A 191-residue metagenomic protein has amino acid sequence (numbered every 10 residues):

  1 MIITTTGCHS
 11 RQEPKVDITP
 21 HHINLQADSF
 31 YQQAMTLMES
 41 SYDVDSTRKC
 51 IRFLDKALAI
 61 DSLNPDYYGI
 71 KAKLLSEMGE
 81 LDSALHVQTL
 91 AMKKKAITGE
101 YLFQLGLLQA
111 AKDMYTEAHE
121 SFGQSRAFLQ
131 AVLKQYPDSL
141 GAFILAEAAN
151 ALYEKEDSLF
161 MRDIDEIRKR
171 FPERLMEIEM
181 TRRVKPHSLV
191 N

Functional and structural regions predicted by a protein language model:
R11-K15, P137-N191: Terminal, low-structured helical/coil segments at or just beyond the last alpha-helical repeat
I23-I60, I70: Alpha-helical segment of the N-proximal tetratricopeptide repeat
D28, D66, E100, L140-A142: Start-of-helix register in tetratricopeptide repeats
M35, E39, K73, L107 (+1 more regions): Residue-level recognition of tetratricopeptide repeat
E39-D43, E77, A111-K112, A151-Y153 (+1 more regions): Register position in tetratricopeptide repeats
D55-A59, T89-K93, R126-A127, L133-K134 (+1 more regions): Conserved structural position within tetratricopeptide repeats
